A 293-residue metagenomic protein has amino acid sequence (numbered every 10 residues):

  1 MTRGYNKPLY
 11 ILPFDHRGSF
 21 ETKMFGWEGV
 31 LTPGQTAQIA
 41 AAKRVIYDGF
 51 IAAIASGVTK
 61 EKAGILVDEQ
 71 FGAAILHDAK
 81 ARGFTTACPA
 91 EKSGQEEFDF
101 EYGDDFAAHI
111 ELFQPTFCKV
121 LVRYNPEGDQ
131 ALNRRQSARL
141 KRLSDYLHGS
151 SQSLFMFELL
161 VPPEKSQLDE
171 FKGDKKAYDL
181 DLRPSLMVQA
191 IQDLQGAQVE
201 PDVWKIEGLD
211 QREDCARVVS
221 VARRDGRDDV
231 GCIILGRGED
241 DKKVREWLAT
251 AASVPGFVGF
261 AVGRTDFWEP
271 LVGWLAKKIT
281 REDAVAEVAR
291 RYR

Functional and structural regions predicted by a protein language model:
M1-L132, E200, V230, K242-V258 (+1 more regions): Alpha/beta catalytic barrel-like cores
L12, E158, W204, G263: Conserved, mostly hydrophobic/aromatic
I65-D68, T116-R123, D129-Q136, D179-L186 (+2 more regions): Catalytic beta/alpha-barrel core
L76-H77, K165-Q195, Q211-R223, W247-L248: Distinct, well-ordered alpha-helical segments
K80-E91, Q136-F155, A216-C232, E287-R293: Alpha-helix-loop-beta-strand connector modules within alpha/beta enzyme cores
F98, P126-Y146, G208-R224, K242-V244 (+1 more regions): Active-site-adjacent beta->alpha loops and helix N-cap segments on the catalytic face of soluble alpha/beta enzymes
L143-K175: Hydrophobic, aromatic-enriched interface-forming segments
L209-D266: Glycine/small-residue-rich hydrophobic helix-like segments
